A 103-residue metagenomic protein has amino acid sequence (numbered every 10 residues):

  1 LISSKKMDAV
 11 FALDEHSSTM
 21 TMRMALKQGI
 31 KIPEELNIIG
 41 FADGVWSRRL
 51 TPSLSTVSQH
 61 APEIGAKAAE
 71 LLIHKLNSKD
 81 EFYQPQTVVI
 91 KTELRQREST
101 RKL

Functional and structural regions predicted by a protein language model:
I2-L103: Flexible loop/turn connectors
